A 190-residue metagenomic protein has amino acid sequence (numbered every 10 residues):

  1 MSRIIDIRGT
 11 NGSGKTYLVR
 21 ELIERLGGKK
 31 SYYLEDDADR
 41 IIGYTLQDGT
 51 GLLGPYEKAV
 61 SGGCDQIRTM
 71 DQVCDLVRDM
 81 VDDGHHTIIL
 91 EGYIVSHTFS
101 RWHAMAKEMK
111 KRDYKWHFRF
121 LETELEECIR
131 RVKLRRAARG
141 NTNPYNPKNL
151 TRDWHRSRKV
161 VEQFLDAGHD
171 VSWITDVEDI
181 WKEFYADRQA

Functional and structural regions predicted by a protein language model:
I7: Hydrophobic anchor at the beta1->P-loop junction of P-loop NTPases
N11: The conserved Walker
K15: Conserved lysine of the Walker
L18, L22: Hydrophobic positions on the alpha1 helix immediately C-terminal to the Walker A/P-loop
E24-E35: Post-Walker A helix-loop "phosphate-sensing" segment adjacent to the P-loop in P-loop NTPases
R40-I94: Conserved nucleotide-sensing/catalytic segment adjacent to the nucleotide-binding pocket in NTP-handling enzymes
E91-G92, R112-K133: Conserved phosphate-donor/acceptor-positioning beta-strand/loop module used by diverse small-molecule
A138-K182: Small-molecule kinase domains that catalyze NTP-dependent phosphoryl transfer to phosphate-bearing small molecules
